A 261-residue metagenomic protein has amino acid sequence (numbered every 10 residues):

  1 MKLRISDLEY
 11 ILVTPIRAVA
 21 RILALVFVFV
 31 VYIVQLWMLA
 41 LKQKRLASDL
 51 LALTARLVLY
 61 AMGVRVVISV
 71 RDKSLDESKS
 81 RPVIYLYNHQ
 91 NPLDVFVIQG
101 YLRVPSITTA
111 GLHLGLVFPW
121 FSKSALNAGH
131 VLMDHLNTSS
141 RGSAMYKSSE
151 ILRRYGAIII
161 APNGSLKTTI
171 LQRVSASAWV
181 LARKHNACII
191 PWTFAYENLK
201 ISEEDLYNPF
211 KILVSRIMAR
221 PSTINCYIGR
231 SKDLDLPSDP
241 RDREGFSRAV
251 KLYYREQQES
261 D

Functional and structural regions predicted by a protein language model:
M1-S6, I68, D72, E77 (+7 more regions): Soluble, non-transmembrane catalytic domains of enzymes that act on hydrophobic metabolites at membranes
K2-I84, L93-V97: Membrane-anchoring hydrophobic helices of lipid-metabolizing enzymes
Y32, L36-L41, E77-T138: Catalytic core of membrane glycerolipid acyltransferases/transacylases, capturing the structured, soluble-facing
P82-I84, Y155-A161, C188-I190: Residue-level preference for the first positions of well-ordered beta-strands
N88, T138-G142, L171, R243: A conditional alpha-helix N-cap/helix-loop micro-motif detector
W120-S122, T168-P240: A cross-family acyltransferase "interaction/gating" segment
S148, A157, G164-L166, I170: Soluble extracytoplasmic domains of inner/organellar membrane proteins
